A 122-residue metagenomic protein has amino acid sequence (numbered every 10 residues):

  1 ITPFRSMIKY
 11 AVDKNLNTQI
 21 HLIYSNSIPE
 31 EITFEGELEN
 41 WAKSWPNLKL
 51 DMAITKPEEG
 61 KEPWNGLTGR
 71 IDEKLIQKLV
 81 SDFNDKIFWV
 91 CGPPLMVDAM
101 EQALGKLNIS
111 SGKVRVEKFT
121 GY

Functional and structural regions predicted by a protein language model:
T2-P3, M96: Hydrophobic/small residue at the entry helix of a nucleotide-binding pocket
P3-D13: Histidine-anchored nucleotide/phosphate-binding helix
V12-D13, T18-Y122: Reductase modules of NAD(P)H-dependent flavoproteins
